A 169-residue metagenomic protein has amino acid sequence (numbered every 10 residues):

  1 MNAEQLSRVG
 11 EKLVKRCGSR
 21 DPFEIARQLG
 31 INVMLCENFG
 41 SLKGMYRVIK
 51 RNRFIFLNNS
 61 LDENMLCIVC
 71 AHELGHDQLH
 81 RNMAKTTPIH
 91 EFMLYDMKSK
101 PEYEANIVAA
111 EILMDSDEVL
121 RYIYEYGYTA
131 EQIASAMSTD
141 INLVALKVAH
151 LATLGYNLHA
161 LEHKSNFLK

Functional and structural regions predicted by a protein language model:
M1-K169: Active-site hotspot residues in diverse enzymes, especially metal/ion-binding acidic/histidine motifs
